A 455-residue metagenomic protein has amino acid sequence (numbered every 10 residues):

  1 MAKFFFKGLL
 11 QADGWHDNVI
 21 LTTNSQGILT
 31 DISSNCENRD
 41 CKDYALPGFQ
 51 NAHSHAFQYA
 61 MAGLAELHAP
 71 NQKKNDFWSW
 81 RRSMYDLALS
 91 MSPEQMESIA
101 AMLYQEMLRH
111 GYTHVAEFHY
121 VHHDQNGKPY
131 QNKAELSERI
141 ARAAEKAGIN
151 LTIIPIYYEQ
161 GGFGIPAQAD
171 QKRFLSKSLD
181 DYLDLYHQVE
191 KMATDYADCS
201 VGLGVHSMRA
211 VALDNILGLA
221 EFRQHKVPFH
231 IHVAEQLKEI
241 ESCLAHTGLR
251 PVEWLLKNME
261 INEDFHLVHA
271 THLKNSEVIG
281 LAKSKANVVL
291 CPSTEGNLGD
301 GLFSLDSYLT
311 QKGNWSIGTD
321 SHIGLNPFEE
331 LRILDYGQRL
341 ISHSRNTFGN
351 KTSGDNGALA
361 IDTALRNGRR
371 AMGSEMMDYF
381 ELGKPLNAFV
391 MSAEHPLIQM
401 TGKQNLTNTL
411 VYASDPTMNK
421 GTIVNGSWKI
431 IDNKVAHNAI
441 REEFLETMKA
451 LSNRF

Functional and structural regions predicted by a protein language model:
M1-N35, Y44-A45: N-terminal metal-binding scaffold of metallo-dependent hydrolase/deaminase domains
P47-Y59, P228-L237: Histidine-centered catalytic micro-motifs
G63-M96, Q125-N132, Q160-L179, L237-N262 (+2 more regions): Active-site gating loops and adjacent loop-to-helix segments of metal-dependent hydrolytic enzymes
A65-N150, D180-Y196, L445-N453: Alpha-helical scaffold segments that flank or form the walls of functional sites
H123-V268: Metal-coordinating catalytic core of metallo-dependent amide/deamination hydrolases
F222-P228, E260-E263, G280-V289, T310-W315 (+1 more regions): Glycine-enriched alpha-helix->loop->beta-strand junction motifs that scaffold or abut catalytic
K257-E260, D306-H395: His/Asp/Glu-enriched, well-ordered alpha-helical/loop segment that forms or immediately abuts the divalent-metal
P385-R441: C-terminal cap of metal-dependent C-N hydrolases
